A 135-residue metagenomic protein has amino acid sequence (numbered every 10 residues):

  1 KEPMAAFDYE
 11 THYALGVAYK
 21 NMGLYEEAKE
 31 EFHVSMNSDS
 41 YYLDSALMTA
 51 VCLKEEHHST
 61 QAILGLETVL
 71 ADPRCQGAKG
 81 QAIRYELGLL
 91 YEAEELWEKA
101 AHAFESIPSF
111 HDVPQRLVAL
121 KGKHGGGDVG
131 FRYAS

Functional and structural regions predicted by a protein language model:
K1-N37, Y41, V51-S135: Intrinsically disordered, low-complexity, charge-biased linker/tail regions
